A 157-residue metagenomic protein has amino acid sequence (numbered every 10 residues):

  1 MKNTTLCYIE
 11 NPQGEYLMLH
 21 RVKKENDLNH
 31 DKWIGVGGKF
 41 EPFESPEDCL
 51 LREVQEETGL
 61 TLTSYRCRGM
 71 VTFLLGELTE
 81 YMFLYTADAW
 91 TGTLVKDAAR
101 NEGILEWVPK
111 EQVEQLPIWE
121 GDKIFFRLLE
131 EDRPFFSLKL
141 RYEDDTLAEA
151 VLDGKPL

Functional and structural regions predicted by a protein language model:
M1-M18, K39: Conserved N-terminal beta-strand and adjoining loop/helix that marks the start of the Nudix/MutT-like hydrolase domain
N3-T5, G14, E80-F83, G103 (+1 more regions): Change "...and in nucleic-acid phosphodiester-cleaving endonucleases..." to "...and in nucleic-acid processing enzymes
N26-D31: A conserved beta-turn-beta hairpin within the catalytic core of GNAT-like acetyltransferases that forms part
W33-K39: Short glycine-enriched, charge-decorated loop/helix-capping segments at active-site entrances that position
F40-T63, L74-L128, A150-L157: Unchanged
R68-L74: Short, solvent-exposed loop/turn elements at beta->coil junctions and helix N-caps that rim active or binding pockets
L129-L157: Charged phosphate-binding loop/patch that engages nucleotide di/tri-phosphates or the phosphate backbone of nucleic
